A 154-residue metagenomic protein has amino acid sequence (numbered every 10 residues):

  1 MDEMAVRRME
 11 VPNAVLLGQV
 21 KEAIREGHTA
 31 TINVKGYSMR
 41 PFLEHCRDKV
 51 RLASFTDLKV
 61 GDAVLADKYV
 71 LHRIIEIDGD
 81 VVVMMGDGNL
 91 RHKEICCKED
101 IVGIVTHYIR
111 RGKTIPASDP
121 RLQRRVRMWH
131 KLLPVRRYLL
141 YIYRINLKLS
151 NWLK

Functional and structural regions predicted by a protein language model:
M1-D2, S118: Intrinsic disorder/low-complexity signal
D2-V6, S150-L153: A short, highly charged, low-complexity intrinsically disordered segment
E3-R91: Feature for secretory/organellar precursors and membrane-associated catalytic proteins
T56-K59, D67-K154: Acidic/glycine-rich C-terminal interaction modules and beta/coil loop segments that lie outside canonical DNA-binding
